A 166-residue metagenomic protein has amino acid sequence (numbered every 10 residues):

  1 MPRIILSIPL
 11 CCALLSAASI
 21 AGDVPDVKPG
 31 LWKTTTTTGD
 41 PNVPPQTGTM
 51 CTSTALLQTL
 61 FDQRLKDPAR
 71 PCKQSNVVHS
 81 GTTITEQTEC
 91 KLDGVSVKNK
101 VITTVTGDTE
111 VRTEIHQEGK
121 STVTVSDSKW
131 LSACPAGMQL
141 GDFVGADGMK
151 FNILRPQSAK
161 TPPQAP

Functional and structural regions predicted by a protein language model:
M1-I4: Positively charged n-region of N-terminal signal peptides that target proteins for export
L6-S7, S126: Short, functionally important structural connectors and interaction interfaces within domains
S7-S16: Bacterial N-terminal signal peptides
S16-A17, P44: Short, low-complexity, intrinsically disordered N-terminal segments
G22-P166: Subset-of-secretome marker
